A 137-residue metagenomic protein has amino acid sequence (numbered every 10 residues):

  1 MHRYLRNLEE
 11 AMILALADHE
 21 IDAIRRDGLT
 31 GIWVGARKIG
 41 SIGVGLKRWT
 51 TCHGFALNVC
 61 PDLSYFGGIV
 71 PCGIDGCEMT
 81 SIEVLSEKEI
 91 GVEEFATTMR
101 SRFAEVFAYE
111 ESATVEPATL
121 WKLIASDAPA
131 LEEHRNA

Functional and structural regions predicted by a protein language model:
M1-A137: Catalytic beta-strand/loop module used to bind and position nucleotide/cofactor moieties in cofactor-attachment
